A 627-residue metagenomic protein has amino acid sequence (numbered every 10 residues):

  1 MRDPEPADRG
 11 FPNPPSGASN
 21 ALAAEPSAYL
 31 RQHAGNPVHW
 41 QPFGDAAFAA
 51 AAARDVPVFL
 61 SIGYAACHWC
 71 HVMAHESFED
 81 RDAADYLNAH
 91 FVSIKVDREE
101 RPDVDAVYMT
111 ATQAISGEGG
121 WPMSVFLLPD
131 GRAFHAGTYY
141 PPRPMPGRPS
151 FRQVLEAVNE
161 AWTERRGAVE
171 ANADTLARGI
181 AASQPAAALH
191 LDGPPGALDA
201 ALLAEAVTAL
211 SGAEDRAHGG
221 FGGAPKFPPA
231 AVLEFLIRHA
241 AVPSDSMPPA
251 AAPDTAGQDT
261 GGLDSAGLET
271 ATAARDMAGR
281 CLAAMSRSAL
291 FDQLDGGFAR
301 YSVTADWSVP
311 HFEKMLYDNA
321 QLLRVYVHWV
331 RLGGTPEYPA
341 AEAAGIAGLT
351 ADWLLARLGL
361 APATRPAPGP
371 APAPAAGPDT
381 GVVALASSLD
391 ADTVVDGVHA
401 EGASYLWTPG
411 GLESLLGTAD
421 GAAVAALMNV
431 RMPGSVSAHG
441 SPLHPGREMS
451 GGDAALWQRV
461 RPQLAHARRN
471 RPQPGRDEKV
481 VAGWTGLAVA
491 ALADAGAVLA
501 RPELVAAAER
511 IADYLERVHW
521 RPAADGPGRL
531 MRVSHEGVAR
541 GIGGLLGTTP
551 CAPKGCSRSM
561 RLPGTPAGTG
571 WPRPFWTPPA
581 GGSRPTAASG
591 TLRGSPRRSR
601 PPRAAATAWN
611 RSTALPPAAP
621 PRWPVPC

Functional and structural regions predicted by a protein language model:
M1-A491, A495-V498: Replace the tail clause
D215, R287-F291, G334, G359 (+5 more regions): Helix-capping and short linker residues that terminate individual alpha-solenoid repeat units
D276, R280, G345, L349 (+4 more regions): Primarily a tetratricopeptide repeat
R300-D306, S388-V394, R529-A539, L592-R598: Short linear capping/connector segments at secondary-structure termini
L322-V325, A491, A552-G555, W623-P626: Active-site-proximal alpha-helical segments within enzyme catalytic domains
G359, A524-G528, R532, R540-T549 (+2 more regions): Long, polar/charge-rich, low-hydrophobicity segments
G483-G486, A491-G568: Long, K/E/R/D-enriched contiguous segments that form extended
